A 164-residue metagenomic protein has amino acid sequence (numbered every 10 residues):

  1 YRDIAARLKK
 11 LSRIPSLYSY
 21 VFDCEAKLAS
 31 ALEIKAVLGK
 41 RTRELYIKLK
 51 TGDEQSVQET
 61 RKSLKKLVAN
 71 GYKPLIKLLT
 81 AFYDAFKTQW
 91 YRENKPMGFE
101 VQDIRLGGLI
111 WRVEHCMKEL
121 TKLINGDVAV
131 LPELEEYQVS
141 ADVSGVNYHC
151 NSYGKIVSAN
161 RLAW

Functional and structural regions predicted by a protein language model:
Y1-W164: Catalytic domains of carbohydrate-active enzymes that cleave complex glycans
